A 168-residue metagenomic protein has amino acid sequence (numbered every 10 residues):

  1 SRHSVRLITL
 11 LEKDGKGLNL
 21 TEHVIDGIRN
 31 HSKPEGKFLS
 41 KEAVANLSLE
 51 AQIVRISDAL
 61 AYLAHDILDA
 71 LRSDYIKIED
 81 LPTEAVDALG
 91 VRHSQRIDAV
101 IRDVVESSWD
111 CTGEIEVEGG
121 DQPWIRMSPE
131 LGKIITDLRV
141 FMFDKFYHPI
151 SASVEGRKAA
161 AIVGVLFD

Functional and structural regions predicted by a protein language model:
R2-D168: Histidine-centered, transition-metal-coordinating active-site segments
